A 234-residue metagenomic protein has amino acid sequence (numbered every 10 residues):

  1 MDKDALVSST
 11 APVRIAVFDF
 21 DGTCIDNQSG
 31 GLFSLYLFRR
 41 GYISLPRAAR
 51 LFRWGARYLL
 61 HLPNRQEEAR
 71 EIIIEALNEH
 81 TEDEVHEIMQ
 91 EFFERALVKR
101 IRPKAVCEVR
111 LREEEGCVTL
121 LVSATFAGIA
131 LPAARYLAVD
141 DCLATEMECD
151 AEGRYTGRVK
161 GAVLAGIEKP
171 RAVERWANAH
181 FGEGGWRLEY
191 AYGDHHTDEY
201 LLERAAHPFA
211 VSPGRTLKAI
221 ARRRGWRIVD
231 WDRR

Functional and structural regions predicted by a protein language model:
D2-H61: Active-site neighborhood of HAD-like aspartate-dependent phosphohydrolases
D2-I15, E87, E94-R234: C-terminal cap/substrate-recognition subdomain and adjoining C-terminal extension of metal-dependent phosphatase-like
R14, G41-S44, G55, L59-N64 (+4 more regions): Conserved alpha/beta cores of soluble small-molecule-handling proteins
N27, P63, E67, E79 (+1 more regions): Electropositive phosphate-/nucleotide-binding environments in soluble metabolic enzymes
G30, E68-R70, E152-R158: Acidic/polar active-site rim loop that often engages polyanionic ligands
F33, I72-I73, E84, I129 (+1 more regions): Hydrophobic alpha-helical segments typical of transmembrane helices and their membrane-interface/capping positions
L60-A69, L143: Small-residue-rich anion-binding loops in enzyme active sites
E68-K104: Metal-dependent phosphoesterase signature
